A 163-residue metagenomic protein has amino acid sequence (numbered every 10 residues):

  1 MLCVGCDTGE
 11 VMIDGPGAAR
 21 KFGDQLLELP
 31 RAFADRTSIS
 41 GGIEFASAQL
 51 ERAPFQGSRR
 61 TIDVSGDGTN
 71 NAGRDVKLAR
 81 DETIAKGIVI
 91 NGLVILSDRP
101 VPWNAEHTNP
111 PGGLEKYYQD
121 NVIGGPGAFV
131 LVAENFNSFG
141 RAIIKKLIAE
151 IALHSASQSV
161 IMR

Functional and structural regions predicted by a protein language model:
M1-C3: Acidic helix-start/capping segments at beta-turn-to-alpha-helix junctions
D7-G9: Peri-catalytic and regulatory segments of divalent metal-dependent proteins
V11-R60, V94-W103, P110-G113, A142: Von Willebrand factor
A46, S58-R74, A79, T83 (+1 more regions): DG-centered beta-turn motif at the end of beta-strands
F55-T61, K86-N91, G127-A128: Loop/turn elements at helix/coil->beta-strand transitions in domains of secreted/extracellular proteins
T69-Y117: VWA/integrin I-like adhesion module and closely mimicked acidic/polar interface patches used
N109-E134, A142: C-terminal regions of proteins
V130-R163: C-terminal "exit" segments of structured domains
